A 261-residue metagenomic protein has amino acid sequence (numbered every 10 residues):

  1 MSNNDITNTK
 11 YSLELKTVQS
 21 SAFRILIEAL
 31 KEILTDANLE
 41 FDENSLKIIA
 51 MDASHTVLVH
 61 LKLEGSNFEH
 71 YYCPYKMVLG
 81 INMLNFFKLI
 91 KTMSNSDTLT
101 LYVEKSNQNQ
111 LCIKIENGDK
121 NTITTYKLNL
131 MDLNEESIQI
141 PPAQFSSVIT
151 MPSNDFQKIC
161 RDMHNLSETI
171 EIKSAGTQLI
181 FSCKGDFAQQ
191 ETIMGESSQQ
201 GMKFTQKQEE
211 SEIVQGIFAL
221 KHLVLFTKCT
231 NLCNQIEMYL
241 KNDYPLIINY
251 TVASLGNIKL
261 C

Functional and structural regions predicted by a protein language model:
M1-K31, D36-N165, E171-C261: DNA polymerase sliding clamps and clamp-related checkpoint/processivity subunits
